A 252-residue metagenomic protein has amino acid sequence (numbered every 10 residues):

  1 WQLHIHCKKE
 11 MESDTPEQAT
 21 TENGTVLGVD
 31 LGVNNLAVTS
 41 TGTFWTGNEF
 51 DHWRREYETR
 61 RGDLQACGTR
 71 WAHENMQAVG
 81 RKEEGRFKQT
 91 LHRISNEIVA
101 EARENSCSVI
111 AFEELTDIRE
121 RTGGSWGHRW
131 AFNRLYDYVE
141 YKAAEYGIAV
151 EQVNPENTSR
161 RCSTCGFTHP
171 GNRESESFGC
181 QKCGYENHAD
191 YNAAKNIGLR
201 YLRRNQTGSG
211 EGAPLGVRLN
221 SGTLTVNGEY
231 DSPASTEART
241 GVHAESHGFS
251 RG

Functional and structural regions predicted by a protein language model:
W1-H6, F178-G179: Generic recognition of long tandem-repeat/solenoid scaffolds
H4-Y136, T207-G252: Substrate-contacting helices/loops that form the catalytic groove of nucleic-acid and nucleotide-polymer processing
E10, N133-G252: Positively charged, low-complexity nucleic-acid-binding target-recognition regions
